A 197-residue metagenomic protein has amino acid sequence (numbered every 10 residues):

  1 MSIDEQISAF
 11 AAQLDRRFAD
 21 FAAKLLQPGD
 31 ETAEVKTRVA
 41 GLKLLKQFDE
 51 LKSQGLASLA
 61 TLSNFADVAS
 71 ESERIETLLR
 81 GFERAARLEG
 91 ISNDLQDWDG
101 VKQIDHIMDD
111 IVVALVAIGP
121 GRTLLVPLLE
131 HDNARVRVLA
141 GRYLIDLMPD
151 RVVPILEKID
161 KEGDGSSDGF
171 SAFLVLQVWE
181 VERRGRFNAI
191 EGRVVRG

Functional and structural regions predicted by a protein language model:
A12, K36, A40-L44, F65-A69 (+5 more regions): Structural detector for internal amphipathic alpha-helices that build alpha-solenoid repeat scaffolds
R17-K24, L78-S92, L156: Non-transmembrane amphipathic alpha-helical segments
A22-A23, V112-V113, V126, G141-R142 (+1 more regions): Amphipathic alpha-helical repeat scaffolds
A22-V35: Charged, low-complexity interaction regions
E34, D132-N133, D164-G165: Short inter-helical turns and helix N-cap capping residues of alpha-solenoid HEAT/ARM repeat scaffolds
K52-A57, L62, E76-L79, A117-L128 (+2 more regions): Amphipathic alpha-helical scaffolding segments comprising HEAT/armadillo-like alpha-solenoid repeats
R122-A134, L139-R142: Conserved interaction-surface patches within small, structured recognition/assembly domains
